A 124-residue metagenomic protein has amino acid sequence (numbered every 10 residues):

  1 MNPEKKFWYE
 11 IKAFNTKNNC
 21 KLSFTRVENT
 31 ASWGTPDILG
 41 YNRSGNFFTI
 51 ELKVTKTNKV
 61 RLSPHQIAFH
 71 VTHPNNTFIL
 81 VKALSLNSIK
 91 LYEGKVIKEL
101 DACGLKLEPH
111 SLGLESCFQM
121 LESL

Functional and structural regions predicted by a protein language model:
M1-N29, R43: Acidic-basic catalytic patches of nuclease active cores, encompassing PD-(D/E)XK and other metal-cofactor nuclease
F14-N15, V96, G104: Structured catalytic cores of enzymes that bind and process phosphorylated ligands/cofactors
C20, G45, H73-N76: Short glycine/proline-enriched coil/turn segments at helix->beta-strand junctions
G34: Beta-rich catalytic cores
I38-G40, N46-K56: Conserved catalytic cores of phosphodiester-cleaving nucleases, focusing on short active-site segments
T55-H73: Mg2+/Mn2+-dependent nuclease catalytic core
V71-K98: Nucleic-acid nuclease catalytic cores
L105-L124: Charged phosphate-binding loop/patch that engages nucleotide di/tri-phosphates or the phosphate backbone of nucleic
